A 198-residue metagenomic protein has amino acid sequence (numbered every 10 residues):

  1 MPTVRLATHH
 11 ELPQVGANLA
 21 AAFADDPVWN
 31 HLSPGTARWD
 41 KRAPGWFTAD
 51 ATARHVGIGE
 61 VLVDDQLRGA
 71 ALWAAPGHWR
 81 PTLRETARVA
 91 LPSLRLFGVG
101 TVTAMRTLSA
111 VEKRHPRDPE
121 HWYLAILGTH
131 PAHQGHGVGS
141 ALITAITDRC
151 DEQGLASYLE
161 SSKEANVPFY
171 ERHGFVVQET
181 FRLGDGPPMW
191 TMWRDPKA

Functional and structural regions predicted by a protein language model:
T3-A17, A21: A short beta-loop-alpha structural element at the N-terminal edge of CoA-dependent acyl/N-acetyltransferase catalytic
R42-L62, P119-Y123: A short helix-loop-beta-strand connector motif used in the catalytic cores of GNAT acetyltransferases and, in some
H55-A71, H130: Conserved beta-hairpin
A70-G128, Q134, L183-D185: Conserved acyl-donor/pantetheine-binding loop and adjacent beta-alpha core of acyl/acetyltransferases and related
E120-W122, R149-S162: Conserved GNAT acetyl-CoA-binding A-motif
A125-Q134, Y158-V167, D185-P187, R194-P196: Conserved beta-strand-loop-alpha-helix junction that forms the acyl-donor binding cleft
G135-D148, R172: Conserved acetyl-CoA-binding loop-helix of GNAT-fold acetyltransferases
S140, E152-G154, K163-T180, G184: Conserved active-site alpha-helix within GNAT-family acetyltransferase domains
